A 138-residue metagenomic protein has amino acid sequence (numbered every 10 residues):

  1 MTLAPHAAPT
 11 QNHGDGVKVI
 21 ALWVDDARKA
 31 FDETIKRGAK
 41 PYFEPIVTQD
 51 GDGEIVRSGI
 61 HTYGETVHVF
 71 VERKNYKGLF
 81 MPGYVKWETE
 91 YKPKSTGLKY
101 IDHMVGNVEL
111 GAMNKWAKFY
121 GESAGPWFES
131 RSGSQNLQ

Functional and structural regions predicted by a protein language model:
M1-E44, D52-Q138: Glyoxalase I/VOC metalloenzyme domain signal
V47: Residue-level "edge-of-site" marker
